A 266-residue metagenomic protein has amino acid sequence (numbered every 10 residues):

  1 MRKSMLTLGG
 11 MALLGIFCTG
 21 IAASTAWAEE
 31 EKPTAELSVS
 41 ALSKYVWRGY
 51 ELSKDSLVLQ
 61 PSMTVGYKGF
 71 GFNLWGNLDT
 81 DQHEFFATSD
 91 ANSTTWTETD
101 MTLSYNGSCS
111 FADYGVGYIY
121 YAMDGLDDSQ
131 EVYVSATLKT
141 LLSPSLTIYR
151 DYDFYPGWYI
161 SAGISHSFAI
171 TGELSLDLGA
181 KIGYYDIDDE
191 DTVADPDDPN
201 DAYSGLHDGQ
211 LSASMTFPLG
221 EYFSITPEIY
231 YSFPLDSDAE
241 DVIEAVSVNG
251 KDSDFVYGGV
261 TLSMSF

Functional and structural regions predicted by a protein language model:
M1-T34: Cleavable N-terminal export/targeting peptides
E29-Q82, L103, G183, E190: Short glycine/proline- and aromatic-enriched beta-strand/turn motifs that initiate or cap beta-hairpins
P33, D55-L59, T95-T99, L126-V132 (+3 more regions): Residues that define the transmembrane beta-barrel architecture of outer-membrane proteins
A35, G69-L74, S110-V116, T140-L146 (+2 more regions): Repeated loop/turn-to-beta-strand initiation elements of outer-membrane beta-barrel proteins
V39-A41, P61-Y67, M101-G107, Y118 (+8 more regions): Residues on the lipid-exposed face of transmembrane beta-strands in outer-membrane beta-barrel proteins
D79-D90, D124-D127, T147-A169, S175-T216 (+2 more regions): Outer-membrane beta-barrel translocator/channel fold
E84-D128: Glycine/small-residue-rich loop that forms an oxyanion/phosphate-binding "nest" at active or ligand-binding sites
D124, S129-L146: Internal, conserved structured core segments that host functional sites
